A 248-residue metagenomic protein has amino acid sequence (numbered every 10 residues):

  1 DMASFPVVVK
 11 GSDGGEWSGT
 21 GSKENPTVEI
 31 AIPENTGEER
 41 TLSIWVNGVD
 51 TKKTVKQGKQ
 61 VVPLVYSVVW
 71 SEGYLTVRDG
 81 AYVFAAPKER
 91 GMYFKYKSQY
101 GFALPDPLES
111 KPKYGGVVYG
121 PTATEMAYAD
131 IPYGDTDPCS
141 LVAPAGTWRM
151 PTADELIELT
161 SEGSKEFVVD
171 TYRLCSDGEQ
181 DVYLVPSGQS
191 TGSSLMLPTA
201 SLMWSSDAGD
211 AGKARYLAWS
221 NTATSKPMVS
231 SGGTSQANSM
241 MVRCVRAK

Functional and structural regions predicted by a protein language model:
D1-E29: Surface-exposed binding patches on compact interaction domains or structured appendages
V8-S12, Q57, P138-C139, A143: Short beta-strand segments and strand-loop junctions that repeat across beta-rich extracellular domains
S22-N25, N47-G48, T234-M240: Extracellular interaction modules
V28, E38-G48: A short beta-strand micro-motif common to beta-rich folds, especially ectodomain repeats
P33, W45-V49, A247: Beta-strand-rich extracellular modules
V49-Q60: Edge beta-strands of extracellular beta-sandwich domains
V62, V68, E72-D79, A86-M92 (+4 more regions): C-terminal, surface-exposed recognition/capping segments
